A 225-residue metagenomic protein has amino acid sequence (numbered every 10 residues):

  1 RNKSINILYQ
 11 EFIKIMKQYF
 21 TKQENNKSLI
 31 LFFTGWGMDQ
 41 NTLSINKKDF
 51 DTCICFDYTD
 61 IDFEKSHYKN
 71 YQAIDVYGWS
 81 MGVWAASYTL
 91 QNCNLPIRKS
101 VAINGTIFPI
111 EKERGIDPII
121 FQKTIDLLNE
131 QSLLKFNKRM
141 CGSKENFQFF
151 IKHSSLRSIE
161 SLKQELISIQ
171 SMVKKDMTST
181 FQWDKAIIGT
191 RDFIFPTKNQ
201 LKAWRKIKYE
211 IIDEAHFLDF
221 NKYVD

Functional and structural regions predicted by a protein language model:
M16-D62: Conserved HGGG/HGGXW glycine-rich cap/lid loop of the alpha/beta-hydrolase fold
G78-G82, A86: Gly/Ala-rich beta-loop-alpha elbow adjacent to hydrolase catalytic centers
I97-L127: Flexible "cap/lid" loop of the alpha/beta hydrolase fold
E130-Q170: Conserved alpha/beta-hydrolase catalytic His-Asp/Glu region
A186-I188: Short beta-strand/loop motif that positions the catalytic acidic residue of the alpha/beta-hydrolase fold
T190-D192, E214-A215: Acidic beta-to-alpha connecting loop that harbors the catalytic carboxylate
F193-N199: Conserved alpha/beta-hydrolase "acid-adjacent" motif
E214-V224: Catalytic histidine-centered segment of alpha/beta-hydrolase-like enzymes
